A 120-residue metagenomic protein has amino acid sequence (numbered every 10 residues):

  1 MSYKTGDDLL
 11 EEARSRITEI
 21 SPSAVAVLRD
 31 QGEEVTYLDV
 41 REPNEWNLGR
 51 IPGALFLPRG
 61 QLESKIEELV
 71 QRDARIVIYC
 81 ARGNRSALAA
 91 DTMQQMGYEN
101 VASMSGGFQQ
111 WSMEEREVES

Functional and structural regions predicted by a protein language model:
M1-T36, P43-R75, N84-S120: Rhodanese-like catalytic fold shared by cysteine-dependent sulfurtransferases and DSP/PTP-type phosphatases
I78-C80: Short, surface-exposed ligand- or partner-binding patches at beta-edge/loop junctions that are enriched in aromatics
